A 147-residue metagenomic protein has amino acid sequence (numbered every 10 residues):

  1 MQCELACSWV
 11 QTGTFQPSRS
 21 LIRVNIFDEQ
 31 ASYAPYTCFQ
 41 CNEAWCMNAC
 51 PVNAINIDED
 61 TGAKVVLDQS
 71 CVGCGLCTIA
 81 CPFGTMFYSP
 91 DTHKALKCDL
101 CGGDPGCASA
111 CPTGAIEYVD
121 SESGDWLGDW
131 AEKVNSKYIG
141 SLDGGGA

Functional and structural regions predicted by a protein language model:
M1-W9, G13-F15, S20-V24: A positional/architectural concept
Q16-N48, V52, D68-A147: Flanking helices and flexible, charged tails adjoining ferredoxin-like Fe-S electron-transfer domains in multi-subunit
